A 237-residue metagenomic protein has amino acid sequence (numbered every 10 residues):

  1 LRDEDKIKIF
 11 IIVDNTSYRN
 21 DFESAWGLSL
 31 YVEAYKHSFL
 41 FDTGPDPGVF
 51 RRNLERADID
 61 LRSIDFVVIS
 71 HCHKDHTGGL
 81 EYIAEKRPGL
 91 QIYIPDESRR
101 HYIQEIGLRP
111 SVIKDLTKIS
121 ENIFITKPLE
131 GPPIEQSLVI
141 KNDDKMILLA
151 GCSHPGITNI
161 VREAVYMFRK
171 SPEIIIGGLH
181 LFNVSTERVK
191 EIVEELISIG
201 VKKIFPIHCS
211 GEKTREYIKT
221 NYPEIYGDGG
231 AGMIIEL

Functional and structural regions predicted by a protein language model:
E4-I12, K118-I125: N-terminal amphipathic/basic leader segments beginning at the initiator methionine
I7-R56, E135-A150, S171: Conserved beta-strand hairpin/beta-sheet module of binuclear metal-dependent hydrolase folds, prominently
V13-T16, T43-P45, C72, E97-S98 (+6 more regions): Active-site metal-binding loops of divalent metal-dependent hydrolases
H37-F39, D65-F66, P88-Q91, K145-I147 (+1 more regions): Short active-site oxyanion
G48-Y93, F168-I174, E194-I197: Active-site metal-binding motif and surrounding structural segment of the metallo-beta-lactamase
A57, P88, I106, G200 (+1 more regions): Short, structured coil segments at secondary-structure junctions
H73-G79, M146, S153-I235: Cap/insert and terminal regions of metallo-dependent hydrolase folds
I94-S137, N142-D143, G227-L237: Metallo-beta-lactamase
